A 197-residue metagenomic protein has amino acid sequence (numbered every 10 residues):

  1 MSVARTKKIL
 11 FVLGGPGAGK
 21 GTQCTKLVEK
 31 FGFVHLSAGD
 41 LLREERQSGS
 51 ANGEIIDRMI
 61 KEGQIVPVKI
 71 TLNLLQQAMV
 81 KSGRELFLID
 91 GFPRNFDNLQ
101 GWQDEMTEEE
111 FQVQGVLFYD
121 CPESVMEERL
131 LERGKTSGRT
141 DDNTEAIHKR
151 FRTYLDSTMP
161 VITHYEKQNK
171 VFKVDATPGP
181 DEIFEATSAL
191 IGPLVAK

Functional and structural regions predicted by a protein language model:
M1-K197: Glycine-rich phosphate-binding loop of ATP-dependent small-molecule kinases
